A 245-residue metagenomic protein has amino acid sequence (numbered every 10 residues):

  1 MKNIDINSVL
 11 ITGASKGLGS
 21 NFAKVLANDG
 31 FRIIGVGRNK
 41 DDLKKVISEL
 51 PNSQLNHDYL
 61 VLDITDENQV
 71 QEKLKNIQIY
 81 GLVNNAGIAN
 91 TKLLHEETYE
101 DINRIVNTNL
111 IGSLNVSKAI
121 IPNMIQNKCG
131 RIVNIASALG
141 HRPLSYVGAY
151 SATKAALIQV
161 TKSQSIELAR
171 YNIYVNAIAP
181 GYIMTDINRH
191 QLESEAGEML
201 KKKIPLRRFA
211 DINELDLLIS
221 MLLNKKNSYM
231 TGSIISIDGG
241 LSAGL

Functional and structural regions predicted by a protein language model:
S15-K16: Conserved glycine-rich cofactor-binding loop
L93-L94, D101-V106, N188, L200: Substrate-binding pocket helix/loop in short-chain dehydrogenase/reductase
S117, T153, T161: Active-site helix of classical SDR
P122, I166-E167, S228: Alpha-helical segment proximal to the catalytic Tyr-Lys
S137: Residue(s) in the substrate-gating loop at a strand-loop-helix junction that position the organic substrate next
R142, S220, T231-L245: Short C-terminal tail/terminal secondary-structure segment of NAD(P)H-dependent dehydrogenase/reductase domains
A169, Y174, M230-G232: Short, small/polar-rich loop/turn modules that mediate ligand/substrate recognition or access, typified
